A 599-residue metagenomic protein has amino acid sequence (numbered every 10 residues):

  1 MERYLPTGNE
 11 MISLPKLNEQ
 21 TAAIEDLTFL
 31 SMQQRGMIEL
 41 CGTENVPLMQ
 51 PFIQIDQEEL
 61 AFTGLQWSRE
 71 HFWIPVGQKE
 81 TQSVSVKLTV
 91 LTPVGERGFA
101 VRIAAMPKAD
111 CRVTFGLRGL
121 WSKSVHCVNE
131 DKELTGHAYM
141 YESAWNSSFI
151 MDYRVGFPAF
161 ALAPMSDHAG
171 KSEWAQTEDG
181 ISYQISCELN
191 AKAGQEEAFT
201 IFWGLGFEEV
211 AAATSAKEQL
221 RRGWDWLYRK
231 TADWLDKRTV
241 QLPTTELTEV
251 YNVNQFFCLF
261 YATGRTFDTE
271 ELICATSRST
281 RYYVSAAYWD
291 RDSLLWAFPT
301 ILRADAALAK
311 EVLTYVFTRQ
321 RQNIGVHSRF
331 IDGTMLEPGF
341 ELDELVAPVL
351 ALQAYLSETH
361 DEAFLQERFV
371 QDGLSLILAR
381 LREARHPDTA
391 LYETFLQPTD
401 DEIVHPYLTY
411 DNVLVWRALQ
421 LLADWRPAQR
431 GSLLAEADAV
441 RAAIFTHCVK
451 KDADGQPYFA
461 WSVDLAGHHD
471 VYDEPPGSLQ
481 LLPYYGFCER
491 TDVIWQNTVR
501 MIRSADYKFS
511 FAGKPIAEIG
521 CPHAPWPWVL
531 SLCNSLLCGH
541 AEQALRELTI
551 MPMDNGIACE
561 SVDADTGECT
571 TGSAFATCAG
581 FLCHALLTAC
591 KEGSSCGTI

Functional and structural regions predicted by a protein language model:
M1-E39, S285-Y288, P338-Y355, H469-E489 (+1 more regions): C-terminal capping/lid segments that line or modulate ligand- or cofactor-binding pockets
M1-V240, G597-I599: Terminal accessory carbohydrate-recognition/targeting modules of carbohydrate-active enzymes
A198, F202-T214, Y282-Y283, S328-R329 (+2 more regions): The feature captures the catalytic groove of carbohydrate-active enzymes
K217-C274: An acidic-aromatic substrate-binding cleft motif
Q241, Y355-R368, L421-L434: Inter-helical turn/loop segments and adjacent helix faces that build the functional surface of alpha-helical bundle
N254-T266, A304-H327, F369-A390, A435-G455 (+2 more regions): Long, well-ordered core segments of solenoidal/helical folds
V284-P387, N412, S573-G593: Aromatic-rich carbohydrate-recognition surfaces in CAZymes
A287-D290, L376-A379, H386-P387, H405-L414 (+1 more regions): Extended ligand-binding clefts on enzyme/binding-domain cores
